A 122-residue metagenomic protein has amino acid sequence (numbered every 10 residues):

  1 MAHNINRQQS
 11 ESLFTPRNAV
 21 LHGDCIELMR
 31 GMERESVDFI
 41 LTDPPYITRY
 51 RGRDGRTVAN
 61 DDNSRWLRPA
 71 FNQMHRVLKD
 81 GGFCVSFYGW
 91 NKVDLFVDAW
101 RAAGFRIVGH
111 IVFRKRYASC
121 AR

Functional and structural regions predicted by a protein language model:
A2-R122: Core catalytic lobe of class I
